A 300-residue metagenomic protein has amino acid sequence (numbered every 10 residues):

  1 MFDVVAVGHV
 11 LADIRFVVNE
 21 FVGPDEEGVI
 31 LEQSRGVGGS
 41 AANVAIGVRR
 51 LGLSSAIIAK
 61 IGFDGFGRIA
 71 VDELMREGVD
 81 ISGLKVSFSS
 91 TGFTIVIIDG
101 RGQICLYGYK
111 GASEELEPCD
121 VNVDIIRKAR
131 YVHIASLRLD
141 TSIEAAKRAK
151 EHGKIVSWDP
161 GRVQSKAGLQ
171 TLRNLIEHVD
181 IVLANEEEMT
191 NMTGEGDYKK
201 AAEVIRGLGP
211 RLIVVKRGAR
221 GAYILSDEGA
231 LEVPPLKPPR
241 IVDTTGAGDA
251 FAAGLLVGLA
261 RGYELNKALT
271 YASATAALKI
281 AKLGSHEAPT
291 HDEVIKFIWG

Functional and structural regions predicted by a protein language model:
M1-K60, G65-D72, R76: Glycine-rich phosphate/adenosyl-contacting loop at the front of the ribokinase-like
M1-V5, G28-V29, Y198-G300: Conserved phosphate-binding/catalytic region of the ribokinase-like
I46, F93-I97, C105, G221-I224: Short beta-strand scaffold segments in enzyme catalytic cores
R49, K150, A260: Gly/Ala-rich phosphate-binding loop of Rossmann-like dinucleotide-binding domains, activating on the conserved
E73-F88: A glycine-rich helix N-cap at a beta->alpha junction
V86, V96-S136, D140: Conserved phosphate-binding/catalytic loop of the ribokinase/pfkB sugar-kinase fold
H152-I155, V163-E232: Conserved phosphate/ATP/ADP-binding segment of small-molecule kinases
